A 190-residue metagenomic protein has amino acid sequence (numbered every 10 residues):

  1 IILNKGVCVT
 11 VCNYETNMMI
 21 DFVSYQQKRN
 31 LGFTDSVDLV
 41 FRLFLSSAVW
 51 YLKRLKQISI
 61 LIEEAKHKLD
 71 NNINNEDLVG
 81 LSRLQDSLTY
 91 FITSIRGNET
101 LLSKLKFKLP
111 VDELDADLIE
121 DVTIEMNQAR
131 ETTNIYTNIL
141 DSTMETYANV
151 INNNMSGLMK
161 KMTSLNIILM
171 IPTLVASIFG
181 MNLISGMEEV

Functional and structural regions predicted by a protein language model:
I1-E113, L118-D121, E125-T132: Peripheral, non-transmembrane regulatory/ligand-interaction domains of membrane transport proteins
N127-V190: Hydrophobic alpha-helical transmembrane segments and their immediately adjacent juxtamembrane loops
